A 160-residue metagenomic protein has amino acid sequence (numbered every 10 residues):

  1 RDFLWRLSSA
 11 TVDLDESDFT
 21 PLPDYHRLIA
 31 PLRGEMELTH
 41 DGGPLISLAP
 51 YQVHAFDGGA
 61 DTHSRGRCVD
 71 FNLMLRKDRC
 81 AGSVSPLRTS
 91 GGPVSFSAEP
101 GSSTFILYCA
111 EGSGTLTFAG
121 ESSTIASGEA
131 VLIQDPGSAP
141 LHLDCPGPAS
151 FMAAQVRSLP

Functional and structural regions predicted by a protein language model:
R1-P160: Jelly-roll (double-stranded beta-helix
